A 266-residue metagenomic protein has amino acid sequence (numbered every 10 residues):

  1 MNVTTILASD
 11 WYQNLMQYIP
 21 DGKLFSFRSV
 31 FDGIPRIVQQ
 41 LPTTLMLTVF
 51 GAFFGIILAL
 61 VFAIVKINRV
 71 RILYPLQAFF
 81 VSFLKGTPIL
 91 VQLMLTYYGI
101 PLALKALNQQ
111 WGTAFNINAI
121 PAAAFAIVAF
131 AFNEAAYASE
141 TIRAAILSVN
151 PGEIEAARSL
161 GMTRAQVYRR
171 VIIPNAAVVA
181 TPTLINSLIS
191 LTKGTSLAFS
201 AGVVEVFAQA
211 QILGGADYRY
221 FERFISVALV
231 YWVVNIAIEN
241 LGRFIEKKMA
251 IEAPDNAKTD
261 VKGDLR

Functional and structural regions predicted by a protein language model:
N2-R266: Transmembrane alpha-helices and adjacent helix-loop boundaries
